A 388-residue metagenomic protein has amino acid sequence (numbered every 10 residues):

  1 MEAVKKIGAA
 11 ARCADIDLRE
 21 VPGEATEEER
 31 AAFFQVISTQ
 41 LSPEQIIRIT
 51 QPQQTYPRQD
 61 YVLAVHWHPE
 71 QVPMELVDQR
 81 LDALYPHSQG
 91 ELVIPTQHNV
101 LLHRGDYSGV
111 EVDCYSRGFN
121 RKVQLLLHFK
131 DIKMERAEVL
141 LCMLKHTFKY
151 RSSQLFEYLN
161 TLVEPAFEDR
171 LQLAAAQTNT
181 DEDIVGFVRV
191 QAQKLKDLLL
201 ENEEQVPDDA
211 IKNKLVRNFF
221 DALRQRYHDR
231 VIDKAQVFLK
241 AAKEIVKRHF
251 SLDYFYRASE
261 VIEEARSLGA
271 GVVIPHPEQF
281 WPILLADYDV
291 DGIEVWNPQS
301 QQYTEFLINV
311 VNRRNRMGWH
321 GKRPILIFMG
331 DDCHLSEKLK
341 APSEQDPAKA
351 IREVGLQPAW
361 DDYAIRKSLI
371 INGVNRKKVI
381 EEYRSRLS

Functional and structural regions predicted by a protein language model:
E2-E91, N99-E157, Q225-S259, E263-S388: Charged catalytic cores and adjacent phosphate/nucleic-acid-binding surfaces used for phosphate/nucleic-acid chemistry
R117-G118, I132-K214: Non-catalytic, alpha-helical, charged scaffold/linker segments that couple or flank catalytic or architectural cores
K212, V216-V231: Low-complexity, highly charged intrinsically disordered N-terminal segments that act as targeting/localization
